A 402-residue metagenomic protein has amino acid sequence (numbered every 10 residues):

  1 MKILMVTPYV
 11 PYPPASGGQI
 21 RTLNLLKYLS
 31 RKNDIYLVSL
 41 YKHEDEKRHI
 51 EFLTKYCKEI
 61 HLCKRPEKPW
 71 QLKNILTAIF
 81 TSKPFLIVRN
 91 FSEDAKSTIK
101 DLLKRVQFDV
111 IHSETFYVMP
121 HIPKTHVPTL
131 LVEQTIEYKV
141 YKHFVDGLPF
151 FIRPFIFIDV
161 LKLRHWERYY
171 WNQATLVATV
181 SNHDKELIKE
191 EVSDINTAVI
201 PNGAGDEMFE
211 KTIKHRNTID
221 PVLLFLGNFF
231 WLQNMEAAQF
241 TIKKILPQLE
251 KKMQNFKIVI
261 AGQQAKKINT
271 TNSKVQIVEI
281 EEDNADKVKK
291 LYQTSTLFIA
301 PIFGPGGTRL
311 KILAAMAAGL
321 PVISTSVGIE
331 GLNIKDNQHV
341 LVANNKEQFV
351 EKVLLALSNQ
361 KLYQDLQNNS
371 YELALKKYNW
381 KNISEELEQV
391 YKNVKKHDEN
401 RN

Functional and structural regions predicted by a protein language model:
M1-L62, Q248: N-terminal subdomain of nucleotide-sugar transferases
L62, F157-V160, R168-K211: Donor nucleotide-sugar binding/catalytic pocket of nucleotide-sugar-dependent glycosyltransferases
L72-F85, L130-H165: Acceptor-binding helix/loop patch of EC 2.4 sugar-transfer enzymes, predominantly nucleotide-sugar-dependent
T175, K290-G307, A318-P321: Acidic donor-binding loop of glycosyltransferase active sites
P201-K211, R216-T294: Conserved catalytic-core segment of nucleotide-activated headgroup transferases in glycan assembly
K311-A314, P321-T325: Short hydrophobic beta-strand element within catalytic cores of glycosyltransferases and related nucleotide-activated
V340-E347, L355-K361: Conserved acidic donor-binding segment of nucleotide-sugar-dependent glycosyltransferases
L355, L362-K377, E386-Q389: A short, well-ordered alpha-helix in the C-terminal region of glycosyltransferases
